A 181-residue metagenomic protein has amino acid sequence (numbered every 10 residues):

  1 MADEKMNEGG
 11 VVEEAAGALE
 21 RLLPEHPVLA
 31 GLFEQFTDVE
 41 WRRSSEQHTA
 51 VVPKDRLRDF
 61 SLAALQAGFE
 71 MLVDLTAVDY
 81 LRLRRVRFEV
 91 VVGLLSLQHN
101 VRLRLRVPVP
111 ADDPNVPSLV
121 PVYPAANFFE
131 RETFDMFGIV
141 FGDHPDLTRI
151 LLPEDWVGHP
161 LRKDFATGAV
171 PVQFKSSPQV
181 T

Functional and structural regions predicted by a protein language model:
M1-T181: Terminal low-complexity/charged segments
